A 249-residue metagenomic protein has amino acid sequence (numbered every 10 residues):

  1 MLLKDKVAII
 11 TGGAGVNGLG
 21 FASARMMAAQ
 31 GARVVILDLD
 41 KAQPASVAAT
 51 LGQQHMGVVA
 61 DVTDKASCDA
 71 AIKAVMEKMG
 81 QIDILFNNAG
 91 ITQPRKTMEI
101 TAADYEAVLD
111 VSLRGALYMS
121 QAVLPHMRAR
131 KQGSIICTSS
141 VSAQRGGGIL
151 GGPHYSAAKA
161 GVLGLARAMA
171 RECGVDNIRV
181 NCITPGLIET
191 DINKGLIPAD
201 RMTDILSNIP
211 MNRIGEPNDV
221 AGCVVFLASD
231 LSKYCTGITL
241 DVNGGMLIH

Functional and structural regions predicted by a protein language model:
L3-V34: Canonical Rossmann dinucleotide-binding motif of NAD(H)/NADP(H)-dependent dehydrogenases/reductases, specifically
K41-A42, A60-A71, A102, N218-D219: The beta1-alpha1 cofactor-binding region of Rossmann-like NAD(H)/NADP(H)-dependent oxidoreductases
K96-T97, D104-L109, N193, I205: Substrate-binding pocket helix/loop in short-chain dehydrogenase/reductase
S120, A158, A166: Active-site helix of classical SDR
P125, R167, R171-V175, K233: Alpha-helical segment proximal to the catalytic Tyr-Lys
S140: Residue(s) in the substrate-gating loop at a strand-loop-helix junction that position the organic substrate next
V225, T236-H249: Short C-terminal tail/terminal secondary-structure segment of NAD(P)H-dependent dehydrogenase/reductase domains
